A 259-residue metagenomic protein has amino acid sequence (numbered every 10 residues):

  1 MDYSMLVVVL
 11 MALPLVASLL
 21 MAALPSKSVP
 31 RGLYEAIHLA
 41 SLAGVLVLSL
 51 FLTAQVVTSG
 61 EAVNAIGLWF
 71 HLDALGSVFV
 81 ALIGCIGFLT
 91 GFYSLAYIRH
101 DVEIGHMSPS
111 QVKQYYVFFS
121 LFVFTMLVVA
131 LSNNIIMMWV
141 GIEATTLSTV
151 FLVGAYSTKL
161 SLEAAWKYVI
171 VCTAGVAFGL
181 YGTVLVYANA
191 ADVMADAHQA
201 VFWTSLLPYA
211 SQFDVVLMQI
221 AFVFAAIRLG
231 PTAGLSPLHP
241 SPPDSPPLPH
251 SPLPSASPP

Functional and structural regions predicted by a protein language model:
M1-D2, A12-L13, T58-A62, F118-L121 (+4 more regions): Short hydrophobic/aromatic segments of transmembrane alpha-helices and their interfaces
M1-V9, V16-V117, A197, T204 (+1 more regions): Transmembrane helix-loop-helix hairpins at membrane boundaries of multipass inner-membrane proteins
D2-P14, A74-C85, I135-S148, V216-L229: Structural signature of hydrophobic alpha-helical transmembrane segments
A12, V16, L20, V47 (+5 more regions): Hydrophobic membrane-targeting signal helices
A23-L24, Q55, Y97, L131-S132 (+2 more regions): Helix-loop junctions at the membrane-solvent interface of multi-pass transporters, primarily the C-terminal
A40-A43, A65-G67, L72-A177, L248-L253 (+1 more regions): Internal transmembrane alpha-helices of multipass membrane proteins
V56-W69, V102-S108, F178-S251, P259: Juxtamembrane/interfacial segments at transmembrane-helix boundaries in multi-pass membrane proteins
